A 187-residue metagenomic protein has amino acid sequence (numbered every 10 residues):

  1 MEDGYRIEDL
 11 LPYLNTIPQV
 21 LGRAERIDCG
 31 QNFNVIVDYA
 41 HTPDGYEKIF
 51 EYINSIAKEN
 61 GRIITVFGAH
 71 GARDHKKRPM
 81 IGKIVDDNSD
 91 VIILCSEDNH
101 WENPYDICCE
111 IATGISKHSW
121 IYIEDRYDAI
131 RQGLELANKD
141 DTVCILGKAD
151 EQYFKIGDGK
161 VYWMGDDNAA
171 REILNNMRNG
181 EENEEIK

Functional and structural regions predicted by a protein language model:
M1-I7, L11-K187: ATP-dependent carboxylate-amine ligase
